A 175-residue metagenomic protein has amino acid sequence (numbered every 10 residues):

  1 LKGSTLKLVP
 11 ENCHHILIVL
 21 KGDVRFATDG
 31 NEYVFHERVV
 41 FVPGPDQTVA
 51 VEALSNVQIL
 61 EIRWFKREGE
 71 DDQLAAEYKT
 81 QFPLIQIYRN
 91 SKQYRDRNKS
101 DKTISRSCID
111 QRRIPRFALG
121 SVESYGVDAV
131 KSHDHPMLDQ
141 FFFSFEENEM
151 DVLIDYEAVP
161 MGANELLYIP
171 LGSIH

Functional and structural regions predicted by a protein language model:
L1-G3, I18, D23, V57-Q58: Beta-strand-enriched, solvent-exposed domains that form extended recognition/catalytic surfaces
L1-K7, R97-D139: A short glycine-rich, His/Asp/Glu-containing loop-to-beta-strand
L8-E37, L138-A163: A short beta-strand-loop-beta hairpin characteristic of the jelly-roll/cupin
P10-E11, A53-S55, H135: Short glycine/proline-enriched turns and hinge-like loops at secondary-structure junctions
F35-A53, W64, M161-H175: Conserved metal-binding segment of the jelly-roll/cupin
L54-L74: A short hydrophobic beta-strand segment most commonly corresponding to one strand of the jelly-roll/cupin
E70-K99: Segments adjacent to and within acyl-thioester-processing domains across lipid and secondary-metabolism enzymes
R113-V122, V130-H175: Compact recognition or signaling/catalytic modules
